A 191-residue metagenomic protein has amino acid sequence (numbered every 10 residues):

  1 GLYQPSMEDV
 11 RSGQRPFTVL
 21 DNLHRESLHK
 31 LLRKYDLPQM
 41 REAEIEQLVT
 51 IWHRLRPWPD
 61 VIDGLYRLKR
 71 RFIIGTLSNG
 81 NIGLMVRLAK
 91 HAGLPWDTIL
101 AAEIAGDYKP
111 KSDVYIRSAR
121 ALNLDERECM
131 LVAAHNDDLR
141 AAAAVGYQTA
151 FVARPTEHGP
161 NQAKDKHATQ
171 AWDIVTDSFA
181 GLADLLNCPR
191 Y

Functional and structural regions predicted by a protein language model:
G1-E46: A metal-dependent, Asp-based hydrolase signature
F17-L20, P57, L131: Residue-level preference for long, well-ordered alpha-helices that form the structural scaffold of enzyme catalytic
N22-S27, D63, D113, D177: Generic recognition of short, well-ordered alpha-helical interface segments
K34-Y35, R71, H91, A121: Alpha-helical structural context
E42-H91, I99-A102: Substrate-recognition element of Asp-dependent hydrolases with the DxDx(T/V) motif
Y66, N81-Y191: Asp-based, Mg2+/Mn2+-dependent phosphohydrolase catalytic module
